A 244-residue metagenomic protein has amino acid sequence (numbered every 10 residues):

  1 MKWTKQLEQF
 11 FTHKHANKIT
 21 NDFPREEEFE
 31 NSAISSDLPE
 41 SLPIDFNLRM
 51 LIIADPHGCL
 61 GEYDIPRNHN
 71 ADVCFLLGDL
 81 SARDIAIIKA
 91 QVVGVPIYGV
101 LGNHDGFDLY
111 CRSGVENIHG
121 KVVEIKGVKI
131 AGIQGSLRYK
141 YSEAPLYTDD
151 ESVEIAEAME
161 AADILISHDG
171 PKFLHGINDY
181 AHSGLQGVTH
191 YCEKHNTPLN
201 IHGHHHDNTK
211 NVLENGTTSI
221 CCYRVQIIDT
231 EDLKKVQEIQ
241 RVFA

Functional and structural regions predicted by a protein language model:
M1-K89, M159-A161: N-terminal active-site segment of His-dependent metallophosphoesterases
K5-E8, N21, S41-P43, N68 (+5 more regions): Feature recognizes metal-dependent phosphohydrolase scaffolds
S32, P39-P43, M50, P56-G61 (+3 more regions): Conserved catalytic scaffold of divalent metal-dependent phosphoesterases
I52, L76, E124-I125, V212-E214: Generic beta-strand structural signal
D55, C74, D79, G102 (+5 more regions): Divalent metal-coordination and catalytic microenvironments
H57-Y63, L80-A86, N103-L109, R138-Y141 (+3 more regions): Active-site environment of divalent metal-dependent phosphoester hydrolases
N70, V93, S113-G114, K126 (+1 more regions): Short, structured coil segments at secondary-structure junctions
K89-Q91, P96-V100, I177-A244: Conserved beta-sheet core of the metallophosphoesterase superfamily
